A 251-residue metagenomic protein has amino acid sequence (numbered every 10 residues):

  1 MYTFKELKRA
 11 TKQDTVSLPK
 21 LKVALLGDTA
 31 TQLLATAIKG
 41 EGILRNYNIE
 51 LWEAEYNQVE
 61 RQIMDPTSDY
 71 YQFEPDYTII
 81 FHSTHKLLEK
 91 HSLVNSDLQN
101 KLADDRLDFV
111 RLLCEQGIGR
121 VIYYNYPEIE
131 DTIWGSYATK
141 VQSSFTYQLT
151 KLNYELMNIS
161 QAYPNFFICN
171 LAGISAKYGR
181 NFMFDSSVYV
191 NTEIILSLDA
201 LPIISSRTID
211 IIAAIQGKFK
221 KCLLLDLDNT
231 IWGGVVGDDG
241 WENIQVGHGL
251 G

Functional and structural regions predicted by a protein language model:
M1-S17: Short N-terminal or domain-adjacent regulatory/targeting segments
K12-K20, A35-K39, L44-D199, S206-C222 (+1 more regions): Alpha-helical cap/lid subdomain in secreted, periplasmic, or secretory-pathway luminal O-acyl-processing enzymes
L21-T36, L227-I231: Catalytic nucleophile-elbow at a beta strand-turn-alpha helix junction centered on a G-D-S/GDSL motif, marking
T31-Q32, F145, H248-G251: Glycine- and acidic-residue-enriched helix-capping/strand-helix junction motifs
L223-L224, D228-G251: Alpha-helical substrate-recognition element adjacent to the catalytic core
